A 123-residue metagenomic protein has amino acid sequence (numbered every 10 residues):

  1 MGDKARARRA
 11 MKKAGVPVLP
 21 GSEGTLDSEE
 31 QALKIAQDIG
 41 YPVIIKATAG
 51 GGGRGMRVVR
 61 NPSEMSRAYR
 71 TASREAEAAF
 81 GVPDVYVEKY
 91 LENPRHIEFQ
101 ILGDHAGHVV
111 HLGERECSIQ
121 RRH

Functional and structural regions predicted by a protein language model:
M1-H123: N-terminal beta-alpha lobe that positions the nucleotide/phosphoryl donor in ATP/NTP-coupled carboxylate activation
